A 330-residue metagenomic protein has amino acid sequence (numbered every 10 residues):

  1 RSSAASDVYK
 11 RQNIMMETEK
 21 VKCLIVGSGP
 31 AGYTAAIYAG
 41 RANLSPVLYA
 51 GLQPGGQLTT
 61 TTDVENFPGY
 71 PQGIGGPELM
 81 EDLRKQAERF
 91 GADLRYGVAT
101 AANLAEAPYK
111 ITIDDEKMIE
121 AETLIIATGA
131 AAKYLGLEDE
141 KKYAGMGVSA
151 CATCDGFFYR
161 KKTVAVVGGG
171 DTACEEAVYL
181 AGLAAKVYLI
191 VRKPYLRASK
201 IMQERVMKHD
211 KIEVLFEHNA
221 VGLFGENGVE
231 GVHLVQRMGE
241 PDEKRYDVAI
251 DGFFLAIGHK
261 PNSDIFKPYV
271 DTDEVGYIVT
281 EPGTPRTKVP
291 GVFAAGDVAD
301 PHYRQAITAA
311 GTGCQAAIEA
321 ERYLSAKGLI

Functional and structural regions predicted by a protein language model:
R1-Q12: Single conserved hydrophobic/aromatic residue that forms the stacking wall/gate of nucleotide- or nucleobase-binding
V21-F90, C174-K200, D273: Beta1-alpha1 glycine-rich phosphate/pyrophosphate-binding loop at the start of Rossmann-like nucleotide-binding domains
G29-P30, Q53, A130-A132, D171-T172 (+1 more regions): Residue-level detector of alpha-helix initiation sites
R84-I113, M118-A121, G182-P282, R322-I330: A Rossmann-like FAD-binding core segment of flavoenzymes
L94-F157: Glycine/small-residue-rich loop that forms an oxyanion/phosphate-binding "nest" at active or ligand-binding sites
A131, G136, K141-F158, I257-Y303 (+2 more regions): FAD-site-proximal beta/loop scaffold in flavoenzymes
E176, V298-I330: A conserved FAD-binding loop/helix module that cradles the flavin
